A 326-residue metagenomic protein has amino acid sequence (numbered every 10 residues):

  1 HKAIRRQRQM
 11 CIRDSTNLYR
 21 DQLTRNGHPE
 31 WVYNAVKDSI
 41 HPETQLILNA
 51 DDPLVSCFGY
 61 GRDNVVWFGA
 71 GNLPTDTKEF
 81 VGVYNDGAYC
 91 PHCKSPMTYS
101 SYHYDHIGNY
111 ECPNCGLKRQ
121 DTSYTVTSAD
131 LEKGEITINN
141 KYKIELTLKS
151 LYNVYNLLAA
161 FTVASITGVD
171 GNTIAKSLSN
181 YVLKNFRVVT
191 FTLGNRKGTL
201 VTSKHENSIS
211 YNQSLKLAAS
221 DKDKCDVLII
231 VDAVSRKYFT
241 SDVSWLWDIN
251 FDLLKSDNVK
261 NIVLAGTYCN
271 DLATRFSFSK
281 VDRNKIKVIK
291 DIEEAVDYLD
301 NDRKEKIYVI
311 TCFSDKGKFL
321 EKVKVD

Functional and structural regions predicted by a protein language model:
H1-I12: Single conserved hydrophobic/aromatic residue that forms the stacking wall/gate of nucleotide- or nucleobase-binding
R5, T24-R25, S56-G59, T77 (+6 more regions): Short glycine-/acidic-enriched loop or helix-start segments at secondary-structure transitions that form or flank
R6, D52-P53, K204-N207: Short beta->alpha connector loops
Q7, G27, L158, S210-Q213: Generic recognition of short, well-ordered alpha-helical segments
Q7, P42, G61-D63, S279-D282: Short, structured coil segments at secondary-structure junctions
S15-G194: Acidic, Mg2+-coordinating active-site environments of NTP-dependent enzymes
G87, K94, Y104-R119, T162-V169 (+1 more regions): ATP-dependent carboxylate-amine ligase
